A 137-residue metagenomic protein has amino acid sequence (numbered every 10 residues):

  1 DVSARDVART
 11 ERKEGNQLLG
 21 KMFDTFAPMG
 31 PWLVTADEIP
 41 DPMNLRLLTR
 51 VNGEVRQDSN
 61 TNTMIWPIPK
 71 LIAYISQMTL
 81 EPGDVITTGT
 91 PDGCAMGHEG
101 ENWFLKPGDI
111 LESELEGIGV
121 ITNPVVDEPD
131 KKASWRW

Functional and structural regions predicted by a protein language model:
R5-W137: Catalytic-pocket segment enriched in acidic/His residues
